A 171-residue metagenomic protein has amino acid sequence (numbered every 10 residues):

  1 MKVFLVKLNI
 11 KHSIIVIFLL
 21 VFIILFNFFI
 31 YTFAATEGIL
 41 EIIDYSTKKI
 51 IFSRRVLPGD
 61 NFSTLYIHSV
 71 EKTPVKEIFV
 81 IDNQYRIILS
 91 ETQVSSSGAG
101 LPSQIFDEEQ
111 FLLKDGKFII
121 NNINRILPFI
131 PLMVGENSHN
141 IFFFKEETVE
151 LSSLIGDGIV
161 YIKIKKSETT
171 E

Functional and structural regions predicted by a protein language model:
M1-L8: N-terminal secretory signal peptides that target proteins for export/translocation
L8-I14: Bacterial N-terminal signal peptides that target proteins for export
I14-Y31: Hydrophobic membrane-insertion alpha-helices, especially the h-region of bacterial N-terminal signal peptides
T32-I43: Ser/Thr/Pro/Gly-rich low-complexity linker/stalk segments immediately outside membranes or between
I39-E41, S63, I78, I119 (+1 more regions): Ordered hydrophobic segments in well-structured contexts
I43-I81, Y85-T92: N-terminal secretory signal peptides
I87-S90, S97-E171: Mature, soluble, non-transmembrane domains
